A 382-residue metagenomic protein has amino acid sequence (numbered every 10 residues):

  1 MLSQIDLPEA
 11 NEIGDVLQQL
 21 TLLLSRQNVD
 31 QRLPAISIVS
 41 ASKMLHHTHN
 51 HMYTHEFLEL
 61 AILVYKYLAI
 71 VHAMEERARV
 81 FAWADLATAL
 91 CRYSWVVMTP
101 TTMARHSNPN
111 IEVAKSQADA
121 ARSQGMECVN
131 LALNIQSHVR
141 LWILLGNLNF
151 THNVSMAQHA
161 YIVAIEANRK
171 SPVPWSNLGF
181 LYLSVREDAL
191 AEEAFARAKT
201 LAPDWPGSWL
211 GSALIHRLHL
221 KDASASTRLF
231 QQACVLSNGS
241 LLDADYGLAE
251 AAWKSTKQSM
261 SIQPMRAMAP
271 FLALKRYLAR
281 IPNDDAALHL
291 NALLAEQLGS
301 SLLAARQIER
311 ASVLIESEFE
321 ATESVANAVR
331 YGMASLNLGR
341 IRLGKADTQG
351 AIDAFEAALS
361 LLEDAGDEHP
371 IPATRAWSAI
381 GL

Functional and structural regions predicted by a protein language model:
M1-L382: Non-TPR docking regions that flank or precede TPR/alpha-solenoid scaffolds in eukaryotic proteins
